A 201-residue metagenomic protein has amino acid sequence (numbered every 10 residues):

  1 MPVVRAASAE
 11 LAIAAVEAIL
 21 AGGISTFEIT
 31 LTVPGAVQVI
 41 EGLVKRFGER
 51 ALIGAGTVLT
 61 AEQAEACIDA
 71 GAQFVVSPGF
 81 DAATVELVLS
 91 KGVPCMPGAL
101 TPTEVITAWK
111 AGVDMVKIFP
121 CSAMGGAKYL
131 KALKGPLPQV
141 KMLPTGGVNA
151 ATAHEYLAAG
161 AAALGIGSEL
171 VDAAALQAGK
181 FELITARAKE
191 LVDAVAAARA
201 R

Functional and structural regions predicted by a protein language model:
M1-F74, S90, Q139-M142, A150-A151 (+2 more regions): Conserved N-terminal beta1-alpha1 strand-loop-helix module at the mouth
G23, F47, G71, G79 (+5 more regions): Conserved functional loop/turn residues at catalytic and ligand-binding sites
L31, T57, P78-F80, A99-T101 (+3 more regions): Short secondary-structure boundary segments
V39, E62-Q63, A83-T84, T103-T107 (+2 more regions): Short acidic active-site motifs
A64, I68-A108: Hydrophobic, well-structured mid-protein blocks that either form specific transmembrane helices
F74, P78-L87, K117-G126, A159-E182: Glycine-rich phosphate-binding active-site loops on the catalytic face of alpha/beta enzymes
K91, T101-V116, G126-P136, G179: Anionic-ligand binding region
L137, A151, E155, A163 (+1 more regions): C-terminal binding/interaction regions
